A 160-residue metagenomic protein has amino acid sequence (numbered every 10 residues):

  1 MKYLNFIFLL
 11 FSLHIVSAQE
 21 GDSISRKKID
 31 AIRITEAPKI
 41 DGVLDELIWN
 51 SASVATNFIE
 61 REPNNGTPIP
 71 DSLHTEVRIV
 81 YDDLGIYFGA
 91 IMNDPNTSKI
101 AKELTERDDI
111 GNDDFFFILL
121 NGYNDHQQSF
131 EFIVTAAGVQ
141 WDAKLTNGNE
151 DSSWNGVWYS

Functional and structural regions predicted by a protein language model:
M1-S25: Bacterial Sec-dependent N-terminal signal peptides
Q19-S160: Structural preference for beta-rich elements and adjacent junctions enriched in aromatics
